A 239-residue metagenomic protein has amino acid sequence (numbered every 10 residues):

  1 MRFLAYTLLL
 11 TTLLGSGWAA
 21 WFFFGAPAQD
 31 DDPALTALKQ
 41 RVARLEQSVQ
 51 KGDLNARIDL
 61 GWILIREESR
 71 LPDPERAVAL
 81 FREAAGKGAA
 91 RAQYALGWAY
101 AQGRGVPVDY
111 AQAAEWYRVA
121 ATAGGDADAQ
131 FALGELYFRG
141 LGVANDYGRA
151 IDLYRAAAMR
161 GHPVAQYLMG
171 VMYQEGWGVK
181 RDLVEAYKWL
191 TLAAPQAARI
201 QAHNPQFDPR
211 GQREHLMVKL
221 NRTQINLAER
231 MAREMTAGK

Functional and structural regions predicted by a protein language model:
L4, L13-W62: N-terminal leader/linker segments that initiate helical-solenoid repeat arrays
D32-Q40, L71-E75, D109-Y110, D146-Y147: Helix-turn-helix repeat elements of alpha-solenoid scaffolds
Q47-Q50, R82-G86, R118-T122, D152-M159 (+1 more regions): Conserved structural position within tetratricopeptide repeats
K51-D53, R66-E68, G86-A90, Q102-R104 (+8 more regions): Short helix-capping/linker turns of helical repeat alpha-solenoids
I58-R66, R70, A79-L80, A95-Q102 (+6 more regions): Hydrophobic face of amphipathic alpha-helices that form TPR/SEL1-like repeat modules and related alpha-solenoid
Q201-K239: Terminal, low-structured helical/coil segments at or just beyond the last alpha-helical repeat
